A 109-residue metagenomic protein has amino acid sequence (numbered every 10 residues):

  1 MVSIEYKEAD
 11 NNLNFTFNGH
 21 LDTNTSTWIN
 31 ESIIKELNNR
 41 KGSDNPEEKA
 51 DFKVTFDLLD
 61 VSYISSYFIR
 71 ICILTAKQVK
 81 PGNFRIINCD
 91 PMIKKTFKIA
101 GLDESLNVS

Functional and structural regions predicted by a protein language model:
M1-T16: Short beta-strand/loop segment at the start of cytosolic alpha/beta domains
L21-S105: Amphipathic alpha-helical interaction surfaces in cytosolic regulatory modules
N107-S109: Short acidic-hydrophobic, aromatic-tinged amphipathic segments that line or gate anion-handling sites
